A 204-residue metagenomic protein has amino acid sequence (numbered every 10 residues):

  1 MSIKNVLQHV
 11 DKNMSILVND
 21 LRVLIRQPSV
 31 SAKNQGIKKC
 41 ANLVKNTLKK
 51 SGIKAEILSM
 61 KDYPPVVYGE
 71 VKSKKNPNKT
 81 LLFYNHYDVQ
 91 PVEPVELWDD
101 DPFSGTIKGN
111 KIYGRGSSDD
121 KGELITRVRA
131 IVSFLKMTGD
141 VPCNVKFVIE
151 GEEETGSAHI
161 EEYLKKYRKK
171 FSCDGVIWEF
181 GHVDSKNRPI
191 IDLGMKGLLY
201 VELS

Functional and structural regions predicted by a protein language model:
S2-S117, K136-V141: Acidic/His- and Gly-rich active-site-bordering loop/insert found across diverse amide/peptide-bond hydrolases
A55-I57, V176, Y200: Conserved beta-strand scaffold positions in the cores of enzyme catalytic domains, especially in NTP/NDP-utilizing
E70-S73, I191-M195: Short glycine-biased active-site loop of nucleotidyltransferases that positions the nucleotide triphosphate and helps
T80, P102, N144, D174 (+1 more regions): A residue-level signal for beta-strand positions that form part of recognition/binding surfaces within mature
S118-G194: Acidic/histidine-rich catalytic neighborhood of metal-dependent amide-processing enzymes
M195, V201-L203: Mobile "lid/hinge" segments at catalytic clefts and subdomain interfaces of large enzymes
